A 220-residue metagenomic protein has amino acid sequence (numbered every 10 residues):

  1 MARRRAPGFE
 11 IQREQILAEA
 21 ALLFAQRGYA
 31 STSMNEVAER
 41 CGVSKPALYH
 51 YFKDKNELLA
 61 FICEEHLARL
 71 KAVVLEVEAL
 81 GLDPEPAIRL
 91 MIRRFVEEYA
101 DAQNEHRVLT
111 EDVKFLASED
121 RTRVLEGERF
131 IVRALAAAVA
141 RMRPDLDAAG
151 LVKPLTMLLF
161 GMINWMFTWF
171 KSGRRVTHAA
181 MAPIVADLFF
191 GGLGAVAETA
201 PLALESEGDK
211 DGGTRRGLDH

Functional and structural regions predicted by a protein language model:
M1-I11, A18, L22, A149 (+1 more regions): N-terminal intrinsically disordered/low-complexity leader segments
M1-R27, T32-V43, E57-A60: Basic, helix-initiating cap at the start of DNA-binding domains
G42-F52: Short hydrophobic/aromatic patch on the recognition helix
A60-H66: Alpha-helical DNA-contacting segments of helix-turn-helix folds
F61, L75-D101, L155-L159: Hydrophobic alpha-helical connector segments
K71-L75, S118-R143, K153-M157, G161 (+3 more regions): Amphipathic alpha-helical packing segments from all-alpha helical-bundle domains
L90, V96-A136, D145-G150, T168-F170: Short secondary-structure transition hinges
E97-D101, E105, A137, T156-V176 (+1 more regions): Amphipathic C-terminal alpha-helical segment
